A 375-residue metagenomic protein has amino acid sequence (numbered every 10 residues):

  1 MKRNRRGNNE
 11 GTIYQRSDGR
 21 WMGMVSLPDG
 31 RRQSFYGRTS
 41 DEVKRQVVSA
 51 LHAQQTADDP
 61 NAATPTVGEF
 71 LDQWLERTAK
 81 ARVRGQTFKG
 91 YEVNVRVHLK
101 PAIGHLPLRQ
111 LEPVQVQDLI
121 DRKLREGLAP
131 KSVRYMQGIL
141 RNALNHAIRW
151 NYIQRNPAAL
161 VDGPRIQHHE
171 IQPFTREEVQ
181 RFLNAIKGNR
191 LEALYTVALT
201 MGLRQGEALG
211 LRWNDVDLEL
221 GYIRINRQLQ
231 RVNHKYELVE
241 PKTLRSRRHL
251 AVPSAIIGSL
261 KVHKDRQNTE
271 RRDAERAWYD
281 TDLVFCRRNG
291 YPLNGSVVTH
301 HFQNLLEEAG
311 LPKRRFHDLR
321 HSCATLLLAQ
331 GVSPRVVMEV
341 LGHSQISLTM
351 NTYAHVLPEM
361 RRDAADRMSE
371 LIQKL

Functional and structural regions predicted by a protein language model:
M1-G37, Q86, L220-Y222, R227 (+1 more regions): Short, Arg/Lys-rich segments that mark the N-terminal edge of DNA/RNA- and chromatin-recognition modules
M1-R3, N184, L220, V232-I256 (+9 more regions): C-terminal secondary-structure termini that scaffold catalytic or DNA-interacting sites
R5, E126, P130, Q180-E192 (+5 more regions): Short, basic (Lys/Arg/His-rich) helix/loop patches that form interaction surfaces in the mid-to-C-terminal regions
G19, P130, R134-G138, R149 (+6 more regions): Basic, Lys/Arg- and aromatic-enriched nucleic-acid-binding interface segment
L27, R32-R38, A63-T64, G68 (+4 more regions): N-terminal core-binding DNA-recognition domain of tyrosine site-specific recombinases/integrases
R38, R165, P173, L229 (+1 more regions): Catalytic-site neighborhood detector that most strongly recognizes the C-terminal catalytic loop/helix of tyrosine
R38-Q54: A short, charged, amphipathic alpha-helix used as a generic interaction element across diverse proteins
D215-Y222, K313, V332-A354: Short, polar N-cap/turn motifs at the start of nucleic acid-interacting alpha helices
